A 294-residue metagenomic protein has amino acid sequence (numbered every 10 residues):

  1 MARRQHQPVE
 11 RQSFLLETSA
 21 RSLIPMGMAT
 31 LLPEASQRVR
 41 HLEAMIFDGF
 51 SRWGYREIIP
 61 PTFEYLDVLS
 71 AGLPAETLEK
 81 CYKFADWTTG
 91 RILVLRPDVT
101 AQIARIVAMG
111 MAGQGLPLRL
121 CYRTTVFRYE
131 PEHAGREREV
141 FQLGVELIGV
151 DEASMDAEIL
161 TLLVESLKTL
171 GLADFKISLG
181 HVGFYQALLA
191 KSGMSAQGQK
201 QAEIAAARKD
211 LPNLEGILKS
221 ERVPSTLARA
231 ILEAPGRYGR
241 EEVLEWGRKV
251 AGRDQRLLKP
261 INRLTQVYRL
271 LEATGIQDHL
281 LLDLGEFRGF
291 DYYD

Functional and structural regions predicted by a protein language model:
M1-S36: Auxiliary tRNA-acceptor-end handling modules of aminoacyl-tRNA synthetases
A2-R3, L15, A35-W53, E64-Y65 (+5 more regions): Positively charged, Gly/Ser-enriched RNA/tRNA-binding surfaces
E57, T62-S70: Short active-site-proximal "capping" loops at secondary-structure junctions
V68-C81: Glycine-rich loop at the start of a catalytic domain that most often binds anionic cofactors/ligands
E79-T88, G193-K219, V223-P224: Acidic, His- and aromatic-enriched active-site or binding-groove loops in soluble protein domains that engage sugars
V94: Conserved phosphate-binding loops in nucleotide/dinucleotide-binding enzymes
K176-L188: Glycine-rich, mobile lid/loop segments that gate access to catalytic sites or pores
Q186-A196, D291-D294: Short glycine/threonine-rich loop-to-helix capping motif typified by GTGT followed within a few residues by an Asp-Pro
